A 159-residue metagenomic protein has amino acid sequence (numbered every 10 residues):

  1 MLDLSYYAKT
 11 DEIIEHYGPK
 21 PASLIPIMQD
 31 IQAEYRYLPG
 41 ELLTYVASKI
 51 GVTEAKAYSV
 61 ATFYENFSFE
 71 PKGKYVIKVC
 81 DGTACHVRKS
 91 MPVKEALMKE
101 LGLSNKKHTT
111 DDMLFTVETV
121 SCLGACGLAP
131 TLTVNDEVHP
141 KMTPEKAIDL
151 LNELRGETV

Functional and structural regions predicted by a protein language model:
M1-V159: Signature of N-terminal electron-transfer/Fe-S-associated modules in redox systems
